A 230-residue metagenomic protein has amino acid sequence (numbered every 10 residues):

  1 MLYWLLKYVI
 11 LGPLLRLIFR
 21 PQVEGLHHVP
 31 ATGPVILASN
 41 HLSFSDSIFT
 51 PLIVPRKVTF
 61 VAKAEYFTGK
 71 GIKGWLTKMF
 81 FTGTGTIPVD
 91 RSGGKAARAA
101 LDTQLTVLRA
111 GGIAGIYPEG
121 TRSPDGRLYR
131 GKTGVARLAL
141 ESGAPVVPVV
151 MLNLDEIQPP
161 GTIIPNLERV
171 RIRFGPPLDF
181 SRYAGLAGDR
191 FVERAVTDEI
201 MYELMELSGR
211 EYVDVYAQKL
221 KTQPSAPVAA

Functional and structural regions predicted by a protein language model:
M1-I18, K70-G85, I164-L167: Alpha-helical membrane-targeting segments
L2, R98-A230: Non-catalytic C-terminal accessory region of glycerolipid acyltransferases and related lyso-lipid remodeling enzymes
L11-H41: Helix-to-loop junction immediately C-terminal to a conserved catalytic motif
R16-V23, A96-R98, L154-E156: Short gly/ser/thr-rich secondary-structure transition/capping motifs
P21-L26, D46-S47, G74, L101-T103 (+1 more regions): A generic local structural motif
A31-G94: Catalytic core of membrane glycerolipid acyltransferases/transacylases, capturing the structured, soluble-facing
